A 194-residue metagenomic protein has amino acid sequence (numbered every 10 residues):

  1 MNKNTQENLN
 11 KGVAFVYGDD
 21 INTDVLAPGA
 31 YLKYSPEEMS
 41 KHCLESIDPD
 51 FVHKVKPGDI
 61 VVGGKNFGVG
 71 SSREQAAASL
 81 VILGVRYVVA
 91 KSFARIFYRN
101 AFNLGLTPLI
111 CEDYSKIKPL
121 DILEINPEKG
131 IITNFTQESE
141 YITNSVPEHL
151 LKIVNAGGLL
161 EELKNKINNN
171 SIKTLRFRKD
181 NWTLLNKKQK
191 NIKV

Functional and structural regions predicted by a protein language model:
M1-I21, V25-P28, E161, N165-V194: N-terminal, positively charged, Ser/Thr/Ala/Gly-biased leader segments that form transit/presequence-like amphipathic
L9, I60, P147-H149: Short hydrophobic "helix-edge" motifs at membrane interfaces and signal-peptide entry regions
V16, V25-K129, E138-Y141: Feature captures the catalytic cores and cofactor-binding loops of soluble hydro-lyases/lyases that act on carboxylate
I21, G68-E74, V154-K164: Conserved phosphate/anionic-ligand binding catalytic regions in large, soluble enzymes, centered on
F102-K187: Acidic, glycine-rich flexible loop/linker segments
